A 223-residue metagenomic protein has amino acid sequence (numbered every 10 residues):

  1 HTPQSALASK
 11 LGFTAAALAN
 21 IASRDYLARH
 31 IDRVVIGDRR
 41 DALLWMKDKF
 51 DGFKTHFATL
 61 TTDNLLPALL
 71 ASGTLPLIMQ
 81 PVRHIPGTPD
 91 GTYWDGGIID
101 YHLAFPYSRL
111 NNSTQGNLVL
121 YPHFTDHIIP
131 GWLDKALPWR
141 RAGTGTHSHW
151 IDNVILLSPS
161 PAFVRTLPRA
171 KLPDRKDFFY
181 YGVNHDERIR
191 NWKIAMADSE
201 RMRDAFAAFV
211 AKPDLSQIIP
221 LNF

Functional and structural regions predicted by a protein language model:
H1-F223: Patatin-like phospholipase
